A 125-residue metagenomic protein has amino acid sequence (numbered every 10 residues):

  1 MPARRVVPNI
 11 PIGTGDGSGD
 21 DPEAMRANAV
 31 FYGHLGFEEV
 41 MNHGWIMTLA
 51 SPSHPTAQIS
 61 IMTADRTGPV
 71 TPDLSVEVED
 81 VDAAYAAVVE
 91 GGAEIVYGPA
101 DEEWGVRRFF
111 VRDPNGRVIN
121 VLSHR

Functional and structural regions predicted by a protein language model:
M1-R26, P55, P72-L74, H124-R125: N-terminal beta-strand motif that seeds the catalytic metal site of vicinal oxygen chelate
V7-N9, T48, S60, D73-S75 (+1 more regions): Short aromatic/hydrophobic contact patches that present stacked aromatics for nucleic-acid/ligand binding
A24-M25, L74-V118: Vicinal oxygen chelate
V30-G33, A86: Core alpha-helical elements of the protein kinase catalytic domain, predominantly the helix directly N-terminal
G33-V40, G92-E94: Conserved acetyl-CoA-binding loop of GNAT-fold acetyltransferases
E38-P72, V118-S123: Conserved short beta-strand elements that form part of the metal-binding/catalytic scaffold of enzyme active sites
I46, D101-E103, R125: Conserved beta-strand edge residues that scaffold enzyme active sites
